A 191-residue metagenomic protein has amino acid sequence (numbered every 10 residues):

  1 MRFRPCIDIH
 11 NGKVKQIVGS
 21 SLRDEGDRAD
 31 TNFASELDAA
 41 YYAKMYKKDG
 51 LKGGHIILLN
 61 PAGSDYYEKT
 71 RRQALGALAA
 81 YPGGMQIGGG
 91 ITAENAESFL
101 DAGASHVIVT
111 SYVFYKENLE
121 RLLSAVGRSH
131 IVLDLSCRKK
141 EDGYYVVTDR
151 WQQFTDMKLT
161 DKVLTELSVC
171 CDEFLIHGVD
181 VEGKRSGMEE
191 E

Functional and structural regions predicted by a protein language model:
M1-F3, G50-G53, Y81-M85, A104-S105 (+2 more regions): Short, well-ordered coil/turn segments that N-cap beta-strands
R2-G12: N-terminal basic/disordered segments at the start of proteins
H10-N11, K15-E25, L100, A104-E182: Conserved anion-binding
V14, V18-Y67: N-terminal beta-alpha supersecondary unit
A34-Y46, T92-S98, T155-E166: Short, acidic/polar
L51-R72, S111, I176-S186: Glycine-rich, proline-tolerant flexible connector loops at the mouths of alpha/beta enzymes
S64-Q86, N118-S136, G187-E191: Alpha-helix-loop-beta-strand connector modules within alpha/beta enzyme cores
G83-A93, Y112-V113, C137: Glycine-rich beta-to-alpha transition loops that act as phosphate-gripper elements at the mouths of alpha/beta enzyme
